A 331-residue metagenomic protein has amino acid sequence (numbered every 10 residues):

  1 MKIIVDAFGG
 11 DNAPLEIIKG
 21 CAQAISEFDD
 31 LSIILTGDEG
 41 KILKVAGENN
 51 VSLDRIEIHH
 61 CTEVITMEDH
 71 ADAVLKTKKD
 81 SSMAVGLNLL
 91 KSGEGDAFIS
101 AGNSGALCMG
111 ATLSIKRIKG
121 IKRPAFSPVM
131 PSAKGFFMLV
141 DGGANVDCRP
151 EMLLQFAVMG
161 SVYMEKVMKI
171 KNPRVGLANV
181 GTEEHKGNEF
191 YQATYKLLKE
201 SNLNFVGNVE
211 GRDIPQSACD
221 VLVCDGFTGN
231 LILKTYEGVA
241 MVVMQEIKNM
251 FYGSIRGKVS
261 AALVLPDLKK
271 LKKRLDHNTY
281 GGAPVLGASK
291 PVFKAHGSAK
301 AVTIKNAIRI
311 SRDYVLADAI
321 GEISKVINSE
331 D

Functional and structural regions predicted by a protein language model:
M1-I3: Extreme N-terminal starter segment of soluble prokaryotic enzymes
D6, S26-E27, N50-S52, L75 (+12 more regions): Solvent-exposed alpha-helices and their adjacent loops that cap or buttress functional pockets in soluble metabolic
N12-I17, I42, D80-G93, A97-A111 (+8 more regions): Short glycine/serine/threonine-rich phosphate/pyrophosphate-binding segments that cradle anionic phosphate groups
A13-E16, F28, S32-I34, E39-G40 (+3 more regions): Glycine-rich phosphate/diphosphate-binding loop of Rossmann-like nucleotide-binding domains
E16-M67: N-terminal glycine-rich anion-binding loop in soluble enzyme alpha/beta folds
V51-G95: Phosphate/nucleotide-donor binding subsite
L89-C108, K186, Y191-L197, S201-L271: Glycine-rich phosphate-binding loop
T112-A125, P131-L139, V221-L222, G226-D331: Glycine-rich phosphate/nucleotide-binding loop
